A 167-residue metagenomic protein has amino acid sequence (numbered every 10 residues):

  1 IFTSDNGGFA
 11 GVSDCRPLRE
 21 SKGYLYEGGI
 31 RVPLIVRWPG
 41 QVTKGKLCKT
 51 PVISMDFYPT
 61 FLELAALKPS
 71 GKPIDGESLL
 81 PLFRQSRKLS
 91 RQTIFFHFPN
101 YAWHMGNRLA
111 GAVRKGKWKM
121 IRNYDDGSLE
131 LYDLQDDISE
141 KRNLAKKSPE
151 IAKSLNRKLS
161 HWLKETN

Functional and structural regions predicted by a protein language model:
I1-S4: Gly/Pro-rich turn-and-neighbor structural signature
G8-S13, P17-E27, V42-K46, T50 (+2 more regions): C-terminal cap/loop subdomain of S1 sulfatases and analogous C-terminal strand-loop tails that border
L34-V36, V52: Short glycine- and hydrophobic/aromatic-rich loop-to-beta-strand nucleating segment in the catalytic cores
D137: Intrinsically disordered, low-complexity polar regions and short flexible loop motifs
R142-E150: Active-site-proximal N-terminal segment of extracellular/periplasmic enzymes that hydrolyze or transfer
S154-N167: Charge-dense polyanion-binding interfaces
